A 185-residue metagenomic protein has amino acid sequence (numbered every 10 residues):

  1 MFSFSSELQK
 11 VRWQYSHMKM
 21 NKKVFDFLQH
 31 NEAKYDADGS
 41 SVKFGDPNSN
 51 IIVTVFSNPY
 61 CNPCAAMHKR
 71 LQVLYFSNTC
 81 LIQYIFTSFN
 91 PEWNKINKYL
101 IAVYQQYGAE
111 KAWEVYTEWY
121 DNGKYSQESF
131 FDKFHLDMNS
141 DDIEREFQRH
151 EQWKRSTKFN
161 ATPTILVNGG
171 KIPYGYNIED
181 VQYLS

Functional and structural regions predicted by a protein language model:
M1-F4, N50-I52, Q72-Y75, D132-S185: C-terminal cap of thioredoxin/glutaredoxin-like
M1-N48, E144-E146, S156, Y176-I178 (+1 more regions): Secretory/periplasmic and organellar redox-cofactor proteins
V11, V24, V42, V53-V55 (+5 more regions): Extended aliphatic helical segments
Y15-K22, D46-I51, Q127-K133, M138-N139: Generic detector of short, locally flexible boundary/turn motifs and exposed helical patches
D36, C64-M67, Q148: Short amphipathic alpha-helical surface micro-motifs
G39, G45, G108, G123 (+2 more regions): Residue-identity detector for glycine
T54, P59, A65-I143, W153-F159: Structural alpha/beta surface segment adjacent to cysteine/selenocysteine redox centers across thiol/disulfide enzymes
